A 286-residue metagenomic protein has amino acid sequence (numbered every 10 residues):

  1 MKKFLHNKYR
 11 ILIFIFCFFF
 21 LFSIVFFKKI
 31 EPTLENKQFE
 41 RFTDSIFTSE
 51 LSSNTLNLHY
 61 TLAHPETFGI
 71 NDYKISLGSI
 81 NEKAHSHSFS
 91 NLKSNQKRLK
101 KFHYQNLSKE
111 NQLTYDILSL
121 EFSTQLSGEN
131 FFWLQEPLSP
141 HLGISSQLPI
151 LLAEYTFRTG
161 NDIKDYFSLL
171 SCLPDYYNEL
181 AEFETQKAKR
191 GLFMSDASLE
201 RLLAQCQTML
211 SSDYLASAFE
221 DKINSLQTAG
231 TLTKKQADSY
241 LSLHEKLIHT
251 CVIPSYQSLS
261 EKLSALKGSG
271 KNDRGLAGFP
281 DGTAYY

Functional and structural regions predicted by a protein language model:
F4-Y286: N-terminal maturation segment of proteins
